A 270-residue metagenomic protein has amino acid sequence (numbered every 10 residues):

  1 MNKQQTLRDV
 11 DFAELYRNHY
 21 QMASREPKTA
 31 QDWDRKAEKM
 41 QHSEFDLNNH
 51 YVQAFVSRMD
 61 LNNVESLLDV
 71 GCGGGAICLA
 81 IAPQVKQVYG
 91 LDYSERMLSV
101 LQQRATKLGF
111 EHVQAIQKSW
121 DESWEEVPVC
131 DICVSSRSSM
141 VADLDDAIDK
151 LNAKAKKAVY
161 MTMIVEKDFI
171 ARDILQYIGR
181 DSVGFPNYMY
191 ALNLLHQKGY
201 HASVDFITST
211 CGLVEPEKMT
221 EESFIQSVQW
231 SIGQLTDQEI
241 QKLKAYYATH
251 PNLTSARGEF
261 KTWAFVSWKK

Functional and structural regions predicted by a protein language model:
M1-L61: Conserved class I S-adenosyl-L-methionine
V64-G73: Conserved class I S-adenosyl-L-methionine
A76-D121: Class I SAM-dependent methyltransferase SAM/SAH-binding core
D131-D145: A short SAM/SAH-binding and catalytic strip from SAM-dependent methyltransferases
K156-E166: Conserved beta-strand signature within the Rossmann-like core of class I S-adenosyl-L-methionine
I164-S182: Short, glycine-/aromatic-enriched active-site segment of Class I SAM-dependent methyltransferases
G184-G199, S203-D205: Short alpha-helix
S203-K270: Conserved Class I S-adenosyl-L-methionine
